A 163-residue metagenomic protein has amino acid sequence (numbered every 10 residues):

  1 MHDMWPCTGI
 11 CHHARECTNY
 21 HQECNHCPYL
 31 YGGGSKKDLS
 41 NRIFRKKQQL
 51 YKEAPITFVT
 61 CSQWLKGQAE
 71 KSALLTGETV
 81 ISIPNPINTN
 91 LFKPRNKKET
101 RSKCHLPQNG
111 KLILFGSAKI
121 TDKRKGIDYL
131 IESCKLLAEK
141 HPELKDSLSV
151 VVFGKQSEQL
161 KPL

Functional and structural regions predicted by a protein language model:
M1-K46: Acceptor-binding helix/loop patch of EC 2.4 sugar-transfer enzymes, predominantly nucleotide-sugar-dependent
G9-A14, N19, K93-N96, K125-I127 (+1 more regions): Short aromatic-enriched loop/helix-cap "lid" or pocket-rim segments at secondary-structure transitions that line
G34-S82, I87-E99: A short, active-site helix/loop in glycosyltransferases that binds the activated sugar's phosphate group
T57, T79, L106-L114, L148-S149: Charged active-site motifs of nucleotide-sugar-dependent glycosyltransferases
C61, I83-P86, F115-K119, F153: Short hydrophobic "strand-cap" motifs at the C-terminus of beta-strands
R95-L112, E143-K145: Nucleotide-sugar donor-binding and catalytic loop/hinge architecture of NDP-sugar-dependent glycosyltransferases
L106-K125, I131-K135: Conserved donor-binding/catalytic core segment of Leloir-type glycosyltransferases
E139-L163: Nucleotide-activated donor-binding/catalytic signature segment of Leloir-type glycosyltransferases, i.e., the conserved
